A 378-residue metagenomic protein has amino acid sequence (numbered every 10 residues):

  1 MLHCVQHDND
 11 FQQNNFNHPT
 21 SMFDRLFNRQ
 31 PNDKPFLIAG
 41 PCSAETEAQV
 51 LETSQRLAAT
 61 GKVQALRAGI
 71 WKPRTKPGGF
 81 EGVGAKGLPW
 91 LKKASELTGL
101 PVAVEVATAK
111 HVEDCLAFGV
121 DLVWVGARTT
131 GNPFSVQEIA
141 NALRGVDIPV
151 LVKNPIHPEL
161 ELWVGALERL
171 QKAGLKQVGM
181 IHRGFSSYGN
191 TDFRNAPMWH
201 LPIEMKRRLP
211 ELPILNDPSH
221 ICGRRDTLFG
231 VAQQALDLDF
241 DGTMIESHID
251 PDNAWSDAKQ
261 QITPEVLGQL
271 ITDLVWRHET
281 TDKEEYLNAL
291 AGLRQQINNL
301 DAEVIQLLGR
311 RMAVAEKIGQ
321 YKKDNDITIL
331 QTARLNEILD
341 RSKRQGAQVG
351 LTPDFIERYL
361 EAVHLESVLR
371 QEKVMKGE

Functional and structural regions predicted by a protein language model:
Q6-D8, Q12, N17: A cross-taxon signal for low-complexity, glycine/charged-rich
P19-I38: N-terminal amphipathic alpha-helix/helix-capping segment at the start of soluble metabolic enzymes
P35-E52, P77-E81, P101-V106, G126-A127 (+4 more regions): Active-site mouth loops of central-metabolism enzymes
P35-P41, Q64-A68, V102-V104, V123-V125 (+4 more regions): Hydrophobic faces of well-ordered beta-strands that scaffold small-molecule active sites in alpha/beta enzyme cores
R67-A85, I249-A258, I318-I329: Glycine-rich, proline-tolerant flexible connector loops at the mouths of alpha/beta enzymes
E81-V83, L100-T108, V112, D121-S135 (+2 more regions): Catalytic beta/alpha-barrel core
S135-V266, D273, H278-E285: Catalytic alpha/beta core domains of metabolic enzymes, predominantly
E279-E378: Domain-level signature for soluble enzymes in the chorismate/prephenate branch of the shikimate pathway
